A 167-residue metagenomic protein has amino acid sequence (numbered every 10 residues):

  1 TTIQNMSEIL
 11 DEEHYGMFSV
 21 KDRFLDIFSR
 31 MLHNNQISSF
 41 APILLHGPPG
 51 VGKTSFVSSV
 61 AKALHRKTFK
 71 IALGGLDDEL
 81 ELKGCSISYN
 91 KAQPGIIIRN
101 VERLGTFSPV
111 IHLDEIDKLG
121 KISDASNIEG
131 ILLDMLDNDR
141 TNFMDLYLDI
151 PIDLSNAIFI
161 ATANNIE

Functional and structural regions predicted by a protein language model:
T2-H46: Pre-Walker A (pre-P-loop) alpha-helix and adjacent loop at the N terminus of AAA/AAA+ ATPase modules, a conserved
Q36-L73, E102-R103: Walker A/P-loop
S38-A41, L64, K83, L104-P109 (+1 more regions): Short loop/turn elements that form and flank the Walker-type P-loop nucleotide-binding site in RecA-like NTPase cores
G47, G84, E115: The Walker A (P-loop) glycine that initiates the GxxxxGKT/S ATP-binding motif of P-loop NTPases
A63-Q93, N100: AAA+/P-loop NTPase substrate/partner-engagement loops
G74-D77, S88, I116-L119, N164-E167: Conserved nucleotide-binding/hydrolysis micro-motifs of P-loop NTPases
S88-H112, D145-P151: Conserved alpha-helical scaffold flanking the Walker A/P-loop in AAA+ ATPase domains
H112-D153, I158: Conserved catalytic/switch belt of AAA+ P-loop NTPases
